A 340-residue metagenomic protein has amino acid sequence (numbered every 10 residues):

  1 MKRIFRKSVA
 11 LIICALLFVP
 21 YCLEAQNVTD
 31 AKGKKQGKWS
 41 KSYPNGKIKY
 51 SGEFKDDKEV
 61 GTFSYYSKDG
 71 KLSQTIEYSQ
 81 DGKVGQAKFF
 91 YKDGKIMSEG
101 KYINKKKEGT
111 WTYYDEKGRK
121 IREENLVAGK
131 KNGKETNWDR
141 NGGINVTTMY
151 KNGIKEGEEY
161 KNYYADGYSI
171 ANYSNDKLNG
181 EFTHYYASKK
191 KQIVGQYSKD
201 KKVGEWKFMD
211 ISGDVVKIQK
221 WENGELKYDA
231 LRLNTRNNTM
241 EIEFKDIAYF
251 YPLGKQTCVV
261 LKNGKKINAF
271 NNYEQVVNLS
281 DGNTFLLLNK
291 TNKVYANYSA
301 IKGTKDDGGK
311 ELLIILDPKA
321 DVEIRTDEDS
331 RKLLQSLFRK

Functional and structural regions predicted by a protein language model:
M1-V28, R339-K340: Bacterial Sec-dependent N-terminal signal peptides
K2-F5, I121, I154, I324: Short, intrinsically disordered low-complexity segments
K2-R3, L16, G52, K88 (+1 more regions): Short non-domain terminal segments
R6-A10, P44, T304: Short, surface-exposed loop and linker segments with low hydrophobicity and enrichment for Pro/Ser/Thr
P20-A230: Glycine/tyrosine- and acidic-biased, solvent-exposed loop/turn segments at the edges of beta-strands
Y228-K340: Basic, polyanion-interacting recognition surfaces, primarily in bacterial LytTR/OmpR-type DNA-binding effector domains
